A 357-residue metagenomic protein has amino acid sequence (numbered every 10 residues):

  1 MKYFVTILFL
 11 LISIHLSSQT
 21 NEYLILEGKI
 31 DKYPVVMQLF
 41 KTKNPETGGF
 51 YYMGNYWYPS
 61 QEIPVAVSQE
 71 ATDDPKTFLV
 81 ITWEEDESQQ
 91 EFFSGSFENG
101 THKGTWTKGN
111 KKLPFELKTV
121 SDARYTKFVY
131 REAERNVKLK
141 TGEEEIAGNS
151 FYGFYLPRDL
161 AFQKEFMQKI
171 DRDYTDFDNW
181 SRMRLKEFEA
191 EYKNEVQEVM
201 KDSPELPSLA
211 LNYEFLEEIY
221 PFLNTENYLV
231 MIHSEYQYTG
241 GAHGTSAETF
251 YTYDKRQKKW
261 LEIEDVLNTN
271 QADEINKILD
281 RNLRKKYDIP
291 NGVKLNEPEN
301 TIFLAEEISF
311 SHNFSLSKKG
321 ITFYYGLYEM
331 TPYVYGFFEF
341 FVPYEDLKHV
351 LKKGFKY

Functional and structural regions predicted by a protein language model:
Y3-I14: Sec-dependent N-terminal signal peptides
Q19-T20, P59-P75, T101-N136, T245-T252: Edge beta-strand at a domain terminus
T20-E98: Central antiparallel beta-sheet cores of small beta-barrel/beta-sandwich binding domains
P34-V36, E62-V67, S88-F92, E214-E217 (+3 more regions): Short, surface-exposed coil-to-beta transition loops
G49-Y52, N227-S234, I321-F323: A short hydrophobic beta-strand element
S88-F92, V266-E339, K348-Y357: Short aromatic loop motif centered on NTY/YTY
N110-T126, Y220-E264: Contiguous hydrophobic, core-forming segments of folded domains
D122-E226, E235, K318, L327-E329 (+2 more regions): Active-site acidic/histidine clusters and adjacent loop/turn architecture that either coordinate catalytic ions
